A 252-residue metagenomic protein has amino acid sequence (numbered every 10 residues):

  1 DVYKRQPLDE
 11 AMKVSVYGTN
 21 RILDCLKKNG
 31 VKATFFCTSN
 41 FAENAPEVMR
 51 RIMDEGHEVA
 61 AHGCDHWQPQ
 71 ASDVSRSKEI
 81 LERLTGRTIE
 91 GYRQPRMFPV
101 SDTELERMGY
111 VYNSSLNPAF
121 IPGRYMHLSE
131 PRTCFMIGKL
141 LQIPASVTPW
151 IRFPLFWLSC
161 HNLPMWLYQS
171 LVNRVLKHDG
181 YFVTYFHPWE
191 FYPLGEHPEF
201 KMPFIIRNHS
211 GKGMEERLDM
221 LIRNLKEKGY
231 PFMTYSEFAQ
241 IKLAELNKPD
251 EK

Functional and structural regions predicted by a protein language model:
D1-Y3: Short, small-residue-biased leader/transition segments that mark boundaries at the very start of proteins
R5-D24: Short catalytic helix/loop segments, enriched in acidic residues and glycine and frequently bearing histidine
P7-K13, C37-T38, A61-Q68, I89-E90 (+2 more regions): The substrate-binding groove and active-site-proximal loops of carbohydrate-active enzymes, especially glycoside
S15, T19, A45, Q70 (+3 more regions): Aromatic/hydrophobic pocket-lining residues that form the small-molecule binding cavity in soluble enzyme cores
G18, K27-G30, M165-K252: C-terminal domain-boundary segment and adjacent tail
L23, K27-S101, R107-L116, P122 (+2 more regions): Metal-dependent polysaccharide deacetylase catalytic core of the NodB/CE4 family, i.e., the active-site-bearing domain
D65-L84, P131-G180: Alpha-helical scaffold elements lining the catalytic groove of polysaccharide deacetylases
E106, R124-I137: Soluble, non-transmembrane catalytic domains of enzymes that act on hydrophobic metabolites at membranes
